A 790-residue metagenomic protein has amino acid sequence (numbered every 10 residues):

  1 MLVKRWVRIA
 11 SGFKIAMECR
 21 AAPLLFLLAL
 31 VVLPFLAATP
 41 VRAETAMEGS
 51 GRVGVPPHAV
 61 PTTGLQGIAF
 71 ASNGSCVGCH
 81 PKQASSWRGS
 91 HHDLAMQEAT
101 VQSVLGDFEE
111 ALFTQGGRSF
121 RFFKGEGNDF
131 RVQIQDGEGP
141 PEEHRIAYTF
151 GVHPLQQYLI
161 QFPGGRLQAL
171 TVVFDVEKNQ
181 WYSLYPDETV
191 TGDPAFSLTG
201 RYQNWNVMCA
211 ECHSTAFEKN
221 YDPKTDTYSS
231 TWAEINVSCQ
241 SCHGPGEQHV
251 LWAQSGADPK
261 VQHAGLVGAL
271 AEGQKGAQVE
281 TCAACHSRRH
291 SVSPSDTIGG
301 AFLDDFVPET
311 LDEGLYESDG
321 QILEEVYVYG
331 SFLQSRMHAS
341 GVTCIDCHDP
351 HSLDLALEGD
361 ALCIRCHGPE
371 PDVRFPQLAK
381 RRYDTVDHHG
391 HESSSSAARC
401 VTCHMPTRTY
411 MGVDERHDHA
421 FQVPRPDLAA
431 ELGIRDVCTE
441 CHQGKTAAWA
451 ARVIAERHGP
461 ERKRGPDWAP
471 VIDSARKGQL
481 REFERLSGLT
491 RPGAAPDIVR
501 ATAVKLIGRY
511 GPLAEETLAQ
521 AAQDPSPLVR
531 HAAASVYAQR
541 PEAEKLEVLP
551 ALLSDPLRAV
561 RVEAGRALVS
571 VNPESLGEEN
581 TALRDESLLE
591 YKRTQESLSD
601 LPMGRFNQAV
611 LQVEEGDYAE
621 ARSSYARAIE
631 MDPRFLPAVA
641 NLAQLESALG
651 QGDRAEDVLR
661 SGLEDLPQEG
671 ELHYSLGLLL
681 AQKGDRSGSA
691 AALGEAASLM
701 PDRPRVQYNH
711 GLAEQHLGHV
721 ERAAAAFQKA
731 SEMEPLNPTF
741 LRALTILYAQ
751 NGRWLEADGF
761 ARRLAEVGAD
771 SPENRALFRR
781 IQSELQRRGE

Functional and structural regions predicted by a protein language model:
T45-G67, G74, K82-G151, L155-F162 (+7 more regions): Primarily the internal scaffold of c-type cytochrome electron-transfer domains, especially repeated/multiheme c-type
L480-T490, G511-Q523, P541-L552, S575-K592 (+1 more regions): Amphipathic alpha-helical scaffolding segments comprising HEAT/armadillo-like alpha-solenoid repeats
D497, P527-R530, R558, P602-M603 (+5 more regions): Helix-start (N-cap) detector for alpha-helical repeat units in TPR-like alpha-solenoids, especially tetratricopeptide
R509, Q539, S570, E614 (+5 more regions): Register position in tetratricopeptide repeats
Y510, R540, D555, S597 (+5 more regions): Structural marker of alpha-solenoid helical repeat scaffolds
